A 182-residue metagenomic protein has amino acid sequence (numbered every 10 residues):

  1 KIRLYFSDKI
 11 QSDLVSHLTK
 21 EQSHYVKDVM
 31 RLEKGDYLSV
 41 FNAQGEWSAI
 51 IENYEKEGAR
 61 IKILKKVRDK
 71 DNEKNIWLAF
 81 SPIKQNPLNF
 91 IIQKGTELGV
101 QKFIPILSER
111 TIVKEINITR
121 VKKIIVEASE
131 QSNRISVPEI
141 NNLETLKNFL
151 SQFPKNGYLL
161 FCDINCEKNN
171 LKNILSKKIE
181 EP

Functional and structural regions predicted by a protein language model:
K1-D69: N-terminal positively charged helical leader segments and presequences
D8-K9, K20-E21, A43, P82 (+2 more regions): Fold-independent oxyanion-binding glycine-rich loops and adjacent beta-strand/coil segments at enzyme active sites
Q11-S12, E144-S151, E167-N169: A short acidic, often aromatic-flanked loop/helix-cap motif at beta-alpha or helix-coil junctions that lines enzyme
S16-L18, E73-W77, I179-P182: Glycine/charged-rich beta-loop-alpha catalytic/anionic-binding loops adjacent to active sites
E33, S151-G157, K177-E180: Flexible, charged surface loops at secondary-structure boundaries
E46, N86, C166-N170: Glycine-rich nucleotide phosphate-binding loop and flanking beta-alpha elements of Rossmann-like dinucleotide-binding
K70-F161: RNA substrate-binding interface of SAM-dependent RNA methyltransferases
L159-P182: Active-site/ligand-binding-proximal alpha/beta "capping" segment
